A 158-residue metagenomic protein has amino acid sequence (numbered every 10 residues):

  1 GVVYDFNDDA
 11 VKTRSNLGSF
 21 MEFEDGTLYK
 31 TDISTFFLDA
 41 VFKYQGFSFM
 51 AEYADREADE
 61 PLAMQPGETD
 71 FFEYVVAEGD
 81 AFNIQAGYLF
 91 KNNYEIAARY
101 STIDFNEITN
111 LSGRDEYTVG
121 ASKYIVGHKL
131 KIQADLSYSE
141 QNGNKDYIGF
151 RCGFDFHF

Functional and structural regions predicted by a protein language model:
G1-F105: Detector for outer-membrane/organellar transmembrane beta-barrel domains, recognizing the amphipathic beta-strand
V2-D5, E73, T109-L111, K123 (+1 more regions): Outer-membrane beta-barrel porins/channels
I33-T35, G79, R114-E116, Y147 (+1 more regions): Membrane-spanning beta-strands of outer-membrane beta-barrel proteins
F37-V41, Q85-G87, G120-S122, D135 (+1 more regions): Outer-membrane beta-barrel architecture
K43-G46, F90-N92, I125-K129, E140 (+1 more regions): Outer-membrane beta-barrel strand-turn architecture
M50-E52, I96-R99, G120-S122, L130-L136: Conserved active-site loop/cleft motifs that coordinate metal ions or position small ligands
N106-R114, S139-Y147: Solvent-exposed loop/turn segments connecting transmembrane beta-strands in outer-membrane beta-barrel proteins
A121-I125, L130, D146-F158: Outer-membrane beta-barrel "beta-signal"
